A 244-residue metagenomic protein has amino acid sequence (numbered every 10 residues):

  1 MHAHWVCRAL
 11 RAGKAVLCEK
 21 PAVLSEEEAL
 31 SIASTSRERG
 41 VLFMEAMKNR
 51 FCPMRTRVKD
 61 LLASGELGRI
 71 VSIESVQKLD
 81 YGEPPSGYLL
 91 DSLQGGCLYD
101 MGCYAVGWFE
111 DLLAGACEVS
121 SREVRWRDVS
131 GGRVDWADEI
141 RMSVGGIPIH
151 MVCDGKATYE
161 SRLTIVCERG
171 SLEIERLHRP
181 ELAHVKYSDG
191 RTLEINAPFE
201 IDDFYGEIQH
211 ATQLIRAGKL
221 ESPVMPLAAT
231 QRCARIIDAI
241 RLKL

Functional and structural regions predicted by a protein language model:
H2-V6, A29, M54-R55, A105-F109 (+3 more regions): A general structural signal for well-ordered alpha-helical segments in protein cores
A3-K48: Beta-strand-loop-alpha-helix segment that lines the small-molecule cofactor/substrate pocket of alpha/beta enzymes
G13, S86-L93, D189-L193: Short glycine/proline- and charge-enriched loop/turn segments that cap or connect secondary-structure elements
N49-S121, D128-S130: Predominantly a Rossmann-like dinucleotide-binding segment in NAD(P)-dependent oxidoreductases
G107-E181, P198, A211-A217: Contiguous beta-strand/loop segments that form the cofactor/metal-binding neighborhood of enzyme cores
A197-Q209, M225: Active-site loop of classical SDR/Rossmann-like NAD(P)-dependent oxidoreductases, centered on the catalytic Tyr-X3-Lys
Q213-L244: C-terminal helix-rich "cap/oligomerization" subdomain common to oxidoreductases
